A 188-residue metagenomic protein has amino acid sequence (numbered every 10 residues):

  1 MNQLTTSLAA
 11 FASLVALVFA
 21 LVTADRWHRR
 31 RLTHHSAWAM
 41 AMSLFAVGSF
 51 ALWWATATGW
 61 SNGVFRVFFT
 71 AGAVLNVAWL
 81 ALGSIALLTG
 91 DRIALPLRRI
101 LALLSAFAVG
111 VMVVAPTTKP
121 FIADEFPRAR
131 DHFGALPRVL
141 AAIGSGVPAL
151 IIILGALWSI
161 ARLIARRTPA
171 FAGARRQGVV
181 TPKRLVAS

Functional and structural regions predicted by a protein language model:
N2-T6, R26-R29, T33, W60-V67 (+2 more regions): Juxtamembrane loop-transmembrane helix junctions in multi-pass integral membrane proteins, especially the extracellular
Q3-V15, R66-L75: Structural signature of hydrophobic alpha-helical transmembrane segments
L4-A12, V114-W158: Extracellular-loop-to-transmembrane junctions of the mid-late helices
F11-V22, H34-A55, L75, R184-S188: Hydrophobic alpha-helical transmembrane segments of multi-pass membrane proteins
V18-A24, W79-A86, R138-F171: Alpha-helical transmembrane segments in multipass membrane proteins, preferentially the mid-helix core
F19-W27, W53-W54, W60-S61, A71-L103: Internal transmembrane alpha-helix with an interfacial aromatic "cap," most often the third helix
R30-M42, L95-L101, A172-A187: Membrane-interfacial loop-to-transmembrane alpha-helix junctions, especially the N-terminal start
I85-H132: The cytoplasmic-loop to transmembrane-helix boundary for the fourth helix
